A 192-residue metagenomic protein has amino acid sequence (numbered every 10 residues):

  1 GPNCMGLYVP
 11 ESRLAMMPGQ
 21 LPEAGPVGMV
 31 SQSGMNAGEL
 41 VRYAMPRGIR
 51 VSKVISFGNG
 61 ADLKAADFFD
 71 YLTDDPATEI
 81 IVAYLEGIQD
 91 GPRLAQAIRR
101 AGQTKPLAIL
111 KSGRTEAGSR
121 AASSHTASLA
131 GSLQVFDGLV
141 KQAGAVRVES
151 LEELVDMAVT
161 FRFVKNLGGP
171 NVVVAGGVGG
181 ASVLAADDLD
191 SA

Functional and structural regions predicted by a protein language model:
G1-A192: Catalytic-core regions of core metabolic enzymes, especially those transforming organic acids/acyl-group intermediates
